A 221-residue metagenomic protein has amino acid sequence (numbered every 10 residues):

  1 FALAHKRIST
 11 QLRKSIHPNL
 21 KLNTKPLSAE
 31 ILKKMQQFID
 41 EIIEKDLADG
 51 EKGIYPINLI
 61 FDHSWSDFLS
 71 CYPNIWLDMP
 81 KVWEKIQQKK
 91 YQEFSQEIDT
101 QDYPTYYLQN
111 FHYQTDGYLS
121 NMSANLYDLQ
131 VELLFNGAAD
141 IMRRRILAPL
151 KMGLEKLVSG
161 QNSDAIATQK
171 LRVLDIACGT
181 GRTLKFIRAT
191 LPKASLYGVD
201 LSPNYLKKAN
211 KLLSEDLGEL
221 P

Functional and structural regions predicted by a protein language model:
F1-D102: N-terminal accessory segments
D102-Y113: Short, contiguous pre-domain boundary segments
L126, G137-Q169: Conserved alpha-helix/loop element of class I SAM-dependent methyltransferases that forms part of the SAM/SAH-binding
Q169-G179: Conserved class I S-adenosyl-L-methionine
L174, R182-P221: Class I SAM-dependent methyltransferase SAM/SAH-binding core
